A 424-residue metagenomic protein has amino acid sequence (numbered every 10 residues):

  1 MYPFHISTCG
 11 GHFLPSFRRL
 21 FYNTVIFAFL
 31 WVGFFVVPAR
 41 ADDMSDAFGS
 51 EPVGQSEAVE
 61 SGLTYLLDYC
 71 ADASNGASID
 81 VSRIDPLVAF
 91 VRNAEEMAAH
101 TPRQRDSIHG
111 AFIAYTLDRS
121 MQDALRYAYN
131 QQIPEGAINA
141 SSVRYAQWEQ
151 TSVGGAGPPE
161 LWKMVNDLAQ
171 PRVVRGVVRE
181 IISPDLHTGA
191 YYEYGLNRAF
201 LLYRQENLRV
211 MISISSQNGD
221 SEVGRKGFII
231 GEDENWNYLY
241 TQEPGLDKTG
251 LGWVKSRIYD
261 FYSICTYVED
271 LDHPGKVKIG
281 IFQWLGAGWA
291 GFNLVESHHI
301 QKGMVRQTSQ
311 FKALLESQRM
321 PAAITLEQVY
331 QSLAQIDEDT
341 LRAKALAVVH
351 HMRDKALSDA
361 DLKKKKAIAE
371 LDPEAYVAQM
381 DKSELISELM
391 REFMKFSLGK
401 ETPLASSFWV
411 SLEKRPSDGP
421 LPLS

Functional and structural regions predicted by a protein language model:
M1-L20: N-terminal secretory signal peptides that target proteins for export/translocation
S7, Y22-N23, E316, M320: Intrinsically disordered/low-complexity terminal segments and short unstructured peptides
C9-G10, V32, T188: Feature targets compositionally biased, intrinsically disordered low-complexity regions with long contiguous runs
H12-L14, V36, R179: Polar low-complexity intrinsically disordered regions enriched in Ser/Thr and small residues
N23-F34: Bacterial N-terminal signal peptides
V37-A41: Sec/Tat signal peptide C-region and signal peptidase I cleavage site
D42-S424: Eukaryotic helix-grip
